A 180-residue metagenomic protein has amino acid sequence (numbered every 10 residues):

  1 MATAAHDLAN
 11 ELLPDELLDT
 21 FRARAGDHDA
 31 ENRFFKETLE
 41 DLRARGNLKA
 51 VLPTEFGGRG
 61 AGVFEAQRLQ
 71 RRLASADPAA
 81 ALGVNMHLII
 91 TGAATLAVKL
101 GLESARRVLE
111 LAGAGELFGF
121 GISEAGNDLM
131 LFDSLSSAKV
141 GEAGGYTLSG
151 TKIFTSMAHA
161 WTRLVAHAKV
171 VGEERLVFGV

Functional and structural regions predicted by a protein language model:
M1-L12: Basic/polar N-terminal segments that are highly enriched at the extreme N-terminus, encompassing both cleavable
L12-D15, R45: Short, flexible segments with low predicted structural confidence
L17-G26: N-terminal capping segment at the start of a domain
K36-R43, K49-T151, S156: Glycine-rich flavin
T151-V180: A short core secondary-structure module
